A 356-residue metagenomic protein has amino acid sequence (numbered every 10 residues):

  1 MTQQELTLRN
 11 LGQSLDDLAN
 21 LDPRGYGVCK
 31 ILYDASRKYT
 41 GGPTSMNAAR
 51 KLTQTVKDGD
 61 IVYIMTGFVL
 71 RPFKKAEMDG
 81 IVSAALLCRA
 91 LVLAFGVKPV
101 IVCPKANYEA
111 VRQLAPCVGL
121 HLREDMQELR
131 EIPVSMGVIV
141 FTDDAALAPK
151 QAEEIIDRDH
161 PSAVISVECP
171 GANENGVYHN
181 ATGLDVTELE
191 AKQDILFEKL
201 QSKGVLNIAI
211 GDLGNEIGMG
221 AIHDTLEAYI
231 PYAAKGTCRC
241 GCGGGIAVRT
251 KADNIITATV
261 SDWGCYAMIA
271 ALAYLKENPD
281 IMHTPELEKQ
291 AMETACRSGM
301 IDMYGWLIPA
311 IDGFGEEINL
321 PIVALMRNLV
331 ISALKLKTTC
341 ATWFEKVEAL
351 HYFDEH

Functional and structural regions predicted by a protein language model:
M1-I61: Positively charged, low-complexity intrinsically disordered leader regions
R37-Y39, I61, T66-S83: Short, glycine-rich nucleotide/cofactor-binding loops
E77-G96: Histidine-anchored nucleotide/phosphate-binding helix
D79-I81, A163, C169-N278: Conserved mixed alpha/beta catalytic, RNA-binding, or beta-rich assembly cores of soluble enzyme, regulatory
K98-A106: Short internal beta-strands
N107-Q113, I217-G218: Short, charged/polar "capping" segments at the starts of alpha-helices and the immediately preceding loops
Q113-F197: An acidic, phosphate/nucleotide-engaging active-site surface
T259-D262, N278-H356: C-terminal accessory domains and tails appended to enzymatic cores
